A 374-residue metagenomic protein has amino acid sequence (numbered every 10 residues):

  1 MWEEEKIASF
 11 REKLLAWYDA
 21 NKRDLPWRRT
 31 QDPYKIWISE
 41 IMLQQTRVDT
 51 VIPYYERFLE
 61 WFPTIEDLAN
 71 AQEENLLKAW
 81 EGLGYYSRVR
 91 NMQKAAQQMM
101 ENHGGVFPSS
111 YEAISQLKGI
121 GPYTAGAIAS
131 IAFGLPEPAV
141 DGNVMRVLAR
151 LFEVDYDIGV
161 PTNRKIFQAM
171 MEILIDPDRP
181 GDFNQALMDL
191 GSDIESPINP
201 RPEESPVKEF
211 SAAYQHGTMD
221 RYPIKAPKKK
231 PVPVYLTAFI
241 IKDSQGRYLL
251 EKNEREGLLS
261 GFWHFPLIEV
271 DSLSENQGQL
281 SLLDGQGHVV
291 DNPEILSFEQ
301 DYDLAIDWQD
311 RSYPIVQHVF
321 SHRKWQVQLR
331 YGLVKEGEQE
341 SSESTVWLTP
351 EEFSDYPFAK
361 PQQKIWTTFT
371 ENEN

Functional and structural regions predicted by a protein language model:
M1-R23, R29, S192-N374: Intrinsically disordered, low-complexity, charged terminal extensions of DNA damage-control enzymes
W2-E5, K13, W17-E203, V207-H216 (+1 more regions): Catalytic cores of DNA base-excision repair glycosylases
